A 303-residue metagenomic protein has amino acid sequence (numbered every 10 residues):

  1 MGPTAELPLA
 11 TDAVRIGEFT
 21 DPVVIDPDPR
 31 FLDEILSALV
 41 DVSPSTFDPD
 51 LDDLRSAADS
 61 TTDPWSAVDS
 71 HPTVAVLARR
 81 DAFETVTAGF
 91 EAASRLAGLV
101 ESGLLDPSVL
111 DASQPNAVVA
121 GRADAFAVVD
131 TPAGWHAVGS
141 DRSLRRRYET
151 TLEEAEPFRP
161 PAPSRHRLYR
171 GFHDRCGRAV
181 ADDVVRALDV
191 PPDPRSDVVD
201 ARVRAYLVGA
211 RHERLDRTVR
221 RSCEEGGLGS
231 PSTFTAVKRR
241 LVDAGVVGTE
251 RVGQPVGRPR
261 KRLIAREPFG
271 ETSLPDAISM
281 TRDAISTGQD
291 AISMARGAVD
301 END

Functional and structural regions predicted by a protein language model:
M1-D21, R30, S286-D303: Exposed, interaction-prone assembly regions rather than primary DNA-binding/catalytic cores
D12-G98, A201-G229: Primarily the HKD phosphodiesterase
D106-R147: HKD (HxKxxxxD) catalytic microenvironment of the phospholipase D
D174-V208: Short alpha-helical segments that sit at the start of domains
H212-E213, P231-L241, F269-S273, R282 (+2 more regions): Terminal interaction modules at protein C-ends
T218-C223, F234, E250, K261-L263: Hydrophobic multi-pass inner-membrane translocation pores used for secretion and envelope-lipid/glycan export
V242-G253: A short, conserved structural fragment
R251-A277: Short, cationic-aromatic polyanion-contact patches
